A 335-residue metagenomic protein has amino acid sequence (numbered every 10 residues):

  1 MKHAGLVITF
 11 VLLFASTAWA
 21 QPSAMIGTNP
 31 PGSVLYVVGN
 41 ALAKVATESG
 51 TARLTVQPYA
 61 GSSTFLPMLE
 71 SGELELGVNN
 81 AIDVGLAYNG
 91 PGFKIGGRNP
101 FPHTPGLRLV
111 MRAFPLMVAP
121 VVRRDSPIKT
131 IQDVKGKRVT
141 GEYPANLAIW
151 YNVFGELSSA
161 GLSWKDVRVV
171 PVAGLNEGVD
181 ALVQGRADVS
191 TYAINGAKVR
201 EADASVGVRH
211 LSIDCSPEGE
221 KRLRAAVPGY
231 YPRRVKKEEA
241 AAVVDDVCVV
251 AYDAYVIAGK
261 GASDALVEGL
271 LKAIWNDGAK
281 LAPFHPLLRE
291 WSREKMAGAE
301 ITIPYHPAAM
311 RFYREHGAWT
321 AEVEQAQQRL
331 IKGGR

Functional and structural regions predicted by a protein language model:
G5-T17: Bacterial N-terminal signal peptides
Q21, S33, T51, G61-T64 (+7 more regions): Extracytoplasmic
P22-T55, L116-Q184, A279, G298-A308 (+1 more regions): Bilobed "Venus flytrap"/periplasmic-binding protein-like clamshell domains and structurally analogous long
A46-G50, E73, V78-A81, P91 (+11 more regions): Sec/Tat-exported extracytoplasmic proteins
E70-V110: N-terminal segment of the mature folded domain
A81-D83, G90-G92, G96-P100, S126 (+3 more regions): Pocket-lining segment of extracytoplasmic ligand-binding domains
G136-G155, G229-E290, K295-G298: Ligand-binding clefts/hinges and TM-proximal coupling segments of bilobed small-molecule sensing domains
I194, K198-C215, R222, A265-G269 (+1 more regions): An extracytoplasmic/periplasmic, membrane-proximal ligand-sensing/linker region
